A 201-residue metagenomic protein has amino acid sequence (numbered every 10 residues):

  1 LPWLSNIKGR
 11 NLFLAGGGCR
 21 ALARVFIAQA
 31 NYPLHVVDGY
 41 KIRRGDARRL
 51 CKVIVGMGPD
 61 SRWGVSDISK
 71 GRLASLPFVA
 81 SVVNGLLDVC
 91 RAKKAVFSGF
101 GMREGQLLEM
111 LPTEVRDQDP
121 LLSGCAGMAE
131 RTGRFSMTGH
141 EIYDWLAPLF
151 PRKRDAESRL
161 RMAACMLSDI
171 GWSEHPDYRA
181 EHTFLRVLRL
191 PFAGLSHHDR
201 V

Functional and structural regions predicted by a protein language model:
L1-V201: Helical "lid/coupling" subdomains associated with nucleotide-phosphate turnover
